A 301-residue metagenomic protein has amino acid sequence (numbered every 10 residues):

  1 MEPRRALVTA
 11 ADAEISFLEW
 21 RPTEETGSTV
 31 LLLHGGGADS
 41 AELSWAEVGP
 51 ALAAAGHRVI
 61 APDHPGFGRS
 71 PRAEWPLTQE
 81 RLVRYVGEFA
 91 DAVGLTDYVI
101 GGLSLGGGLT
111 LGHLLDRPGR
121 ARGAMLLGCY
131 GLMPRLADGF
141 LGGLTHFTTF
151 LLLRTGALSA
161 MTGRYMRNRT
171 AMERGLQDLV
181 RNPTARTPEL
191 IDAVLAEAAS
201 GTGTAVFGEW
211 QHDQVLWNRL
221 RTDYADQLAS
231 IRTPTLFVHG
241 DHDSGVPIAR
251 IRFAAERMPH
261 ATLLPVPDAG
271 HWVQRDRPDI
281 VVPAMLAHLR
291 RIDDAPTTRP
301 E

Functional and structural regions predicted by a protein language model:
M1-L32, A54-H57, L95-T96, L289-E301: Alpha/beta-hydrolase fold catalytic core
W20-R69: Conserved HGGG/HGGXW glycine-rich cap/lid loop of the alpha/beta-hydrolase fold
A46, A61-G101, A137, G142-G143 (+1 more regions): Active-site loop/oxyanion-hole signature of alpha/beta-hydrolase fold enzymes
G107-P118, A124: Short glycine-enriched nucleophile-adjacent loop and the immediately C-terminal alpha-helix near the catalytic center
L115, A124-A160: Flexible "cap/lid" loop of the alpha/beta hydrolase fold
A160-Q227: Conserved alpha/beta-hydrolase catalytic His-Asp/Glu region
I231, F237-H239: Short beta-strand/loop motif that positions the catalytic acidic residue of the alpha/beta-hydrolase fold
P259-E301: Catalytic active-site module of serine/aspartate enzymes centered on a nucleophile-bearing elbow/loop
